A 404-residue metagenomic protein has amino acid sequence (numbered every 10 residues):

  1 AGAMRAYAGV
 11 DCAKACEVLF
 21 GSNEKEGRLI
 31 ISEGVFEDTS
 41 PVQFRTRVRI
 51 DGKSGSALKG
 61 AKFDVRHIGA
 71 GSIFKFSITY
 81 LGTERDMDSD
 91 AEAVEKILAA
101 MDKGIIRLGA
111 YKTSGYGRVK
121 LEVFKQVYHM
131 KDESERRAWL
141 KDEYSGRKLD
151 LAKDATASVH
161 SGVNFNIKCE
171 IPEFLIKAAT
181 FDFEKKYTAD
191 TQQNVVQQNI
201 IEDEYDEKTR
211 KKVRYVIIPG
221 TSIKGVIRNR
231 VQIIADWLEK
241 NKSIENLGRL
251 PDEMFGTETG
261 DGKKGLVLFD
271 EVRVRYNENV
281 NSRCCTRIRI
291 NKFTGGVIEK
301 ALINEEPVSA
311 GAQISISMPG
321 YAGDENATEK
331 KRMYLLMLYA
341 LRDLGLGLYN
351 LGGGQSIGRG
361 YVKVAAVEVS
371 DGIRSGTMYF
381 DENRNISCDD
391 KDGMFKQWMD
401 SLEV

Functional and structural regions predicted by a protein language model:
A1-V404: Small/polar/charged residue-enriched interaction surfaces, especially the RNA/DNA-contacting tracks of RNP/CRISPR
